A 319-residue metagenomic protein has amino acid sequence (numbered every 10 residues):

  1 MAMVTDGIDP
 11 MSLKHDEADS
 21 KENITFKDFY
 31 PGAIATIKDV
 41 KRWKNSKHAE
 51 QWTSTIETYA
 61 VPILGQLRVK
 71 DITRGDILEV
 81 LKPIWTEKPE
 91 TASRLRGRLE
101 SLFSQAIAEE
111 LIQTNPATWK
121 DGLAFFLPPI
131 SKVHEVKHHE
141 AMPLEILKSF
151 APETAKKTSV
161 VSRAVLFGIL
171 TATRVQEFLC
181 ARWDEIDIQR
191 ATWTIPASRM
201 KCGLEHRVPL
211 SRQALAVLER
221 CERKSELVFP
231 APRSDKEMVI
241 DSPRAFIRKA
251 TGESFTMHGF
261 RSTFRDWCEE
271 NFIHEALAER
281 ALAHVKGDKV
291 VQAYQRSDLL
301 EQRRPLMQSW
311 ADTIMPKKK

Functional and structural regions predicted by a protein language model:
T5-S12, E22-T86, L102-Q105: Basic/aromatic-enriched alpha-helical hairpins
D19, V40, I84-E100, A108-V175 (+4 more regions): Basic, Lys/Arg- and aromatic-enriched nucleic-acid-binding interface segment
E22, F26, Y30, N45-H48 (+13 more regions): Hydrophobic (often cysteine-bearing) scaffold residues that line and stabilize catalytic clefts of nucleotide/cofactor
N23-F26, S54, G65, K70 (+9 more regions): Extended, non-catalytic subsegments within catalytic or DNA/protein-binding/adaptor domains
A141-K148, R190, R199, P209-G259 (+3 more regions): Active-site/catalytic core of tyrosine-dependent DNA strand-transfer enzymes
E185-T192, S254, I273-A293, P316-K319: Short, polar N-cap/turn motifs at the start of nucleic acid-interacting alpha helices
T194-G203, L215, S234-D235, L282-P316: Catalytic-site neighborhood detector that most strongly recognizes the C-terminal catalytic loop/helix of tyrosine
